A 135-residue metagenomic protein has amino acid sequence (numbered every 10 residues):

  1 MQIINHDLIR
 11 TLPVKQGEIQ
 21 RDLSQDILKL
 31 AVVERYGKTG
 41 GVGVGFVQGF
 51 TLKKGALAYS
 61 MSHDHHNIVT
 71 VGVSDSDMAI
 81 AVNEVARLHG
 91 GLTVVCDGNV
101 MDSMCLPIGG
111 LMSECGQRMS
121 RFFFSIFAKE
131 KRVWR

Functional and structural regions predicted by a protein language model:
M1-R135: Active-site microenvironment of metallo-dependent hydrolases
